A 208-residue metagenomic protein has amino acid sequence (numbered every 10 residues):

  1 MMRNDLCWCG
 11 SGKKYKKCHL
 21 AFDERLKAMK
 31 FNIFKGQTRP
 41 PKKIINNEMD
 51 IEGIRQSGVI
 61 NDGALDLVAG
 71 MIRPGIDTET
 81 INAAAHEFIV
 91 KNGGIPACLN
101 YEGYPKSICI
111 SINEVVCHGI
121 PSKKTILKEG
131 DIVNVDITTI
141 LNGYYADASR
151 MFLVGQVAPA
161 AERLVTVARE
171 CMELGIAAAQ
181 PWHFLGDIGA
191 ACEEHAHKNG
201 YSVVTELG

Functional and structural regions predicted by a protein language model:
M1-M2: Short, flexible, mixed-charge glycine/proline-rich loop motifs that serve as phosphate/nucleic-acid-contacting
C7: Short cysteine-rich clusters marking metal-coordination/redox-active sites
S11-K13, K17-G208: Active-site neighborhoods and metal-handling regions in enzymes and metal-associated proteins
